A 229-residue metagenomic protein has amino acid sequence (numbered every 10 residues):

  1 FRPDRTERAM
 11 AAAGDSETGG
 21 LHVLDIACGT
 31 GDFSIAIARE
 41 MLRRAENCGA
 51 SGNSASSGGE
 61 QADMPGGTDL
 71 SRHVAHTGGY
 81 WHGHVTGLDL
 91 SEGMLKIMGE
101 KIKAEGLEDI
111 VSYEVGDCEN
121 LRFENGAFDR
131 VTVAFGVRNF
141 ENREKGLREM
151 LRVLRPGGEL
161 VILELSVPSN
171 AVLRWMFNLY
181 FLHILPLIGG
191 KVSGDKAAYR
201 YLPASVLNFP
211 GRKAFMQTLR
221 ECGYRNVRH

Functional and structural regions predicted by a protein language model:
F1-H22, A36, E40, R44: Conserved alpha-helix/loop element of class I SAM-dependent methyltransferases that forms part of the SAM/SAH-binding
H22-I26, T30-N53, G58-N120: Class I SAM-dependent methyltransferase SAM/SAH-binding core
W81, L154-L160: Short glycine-dipeptide loop
W81, L163-C222, R228: C-terminal alpha-helical "lid/dimerization" subdomain adjacent to the S-adenosyl-L-methionine
E119-V131: A short acidic, Gly/Pro-enriched loop at the edge of an enzyme's catalytic core that lines a small-molecule cofactor
D129-R143, S166: A short SAM/SAH-binding and catalytic strip from SAM-dependent methyltransferases
E144-P156: A short glycine-rich, Lys/Arg-flanked "PGG" loop and its adjoining helix->strand segment in the class I
